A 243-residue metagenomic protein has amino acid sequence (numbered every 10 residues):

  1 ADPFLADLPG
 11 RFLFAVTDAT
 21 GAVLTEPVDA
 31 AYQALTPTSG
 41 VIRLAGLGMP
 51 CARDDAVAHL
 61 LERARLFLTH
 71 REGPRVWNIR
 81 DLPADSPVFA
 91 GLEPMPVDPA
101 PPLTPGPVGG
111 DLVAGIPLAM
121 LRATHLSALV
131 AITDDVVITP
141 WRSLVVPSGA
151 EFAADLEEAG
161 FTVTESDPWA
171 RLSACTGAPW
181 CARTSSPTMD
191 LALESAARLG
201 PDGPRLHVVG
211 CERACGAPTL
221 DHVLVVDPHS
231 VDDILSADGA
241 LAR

Functional and structural regions predicted by a protein language model:
A1-A58, V113-A242: Small-residue-enriched alpha-helical segments and adjacent helix-cap loops that form tight helix-helix packing
L35-L103, S127, L235, A242-R243: An acidic, glycine-/histidine-flanked metal-binding catalytic module
P107-V108: A short mid-domain helix/strand-loop element embedded in enzyme catalytic domains that forms or borders the active-site
